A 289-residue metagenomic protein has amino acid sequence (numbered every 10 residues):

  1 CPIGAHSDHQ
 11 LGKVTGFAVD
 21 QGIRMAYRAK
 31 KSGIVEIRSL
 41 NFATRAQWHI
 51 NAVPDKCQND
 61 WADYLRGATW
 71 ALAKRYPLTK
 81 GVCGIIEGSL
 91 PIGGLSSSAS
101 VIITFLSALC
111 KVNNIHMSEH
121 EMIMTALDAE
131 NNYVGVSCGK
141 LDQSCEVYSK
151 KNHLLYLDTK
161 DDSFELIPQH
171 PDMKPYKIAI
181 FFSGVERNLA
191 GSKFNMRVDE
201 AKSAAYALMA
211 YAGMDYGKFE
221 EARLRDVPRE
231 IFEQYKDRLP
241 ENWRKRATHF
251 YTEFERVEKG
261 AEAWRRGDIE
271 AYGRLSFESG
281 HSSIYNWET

Functional and structural regions predicted by a protein language model:
C1-S96, I103-H120, M124-V134, C138 (+3 more regions): ATP-binding N-lobe of GHMP and related small-molecule kinases
R24-D60, A71, H153-T289: C-terminal nucleotide
A99, I103-S118, K245-A261: Short N-terminal signal/transit or membrane-insertion segments and the immediately adjacent low-complexity/disordered
